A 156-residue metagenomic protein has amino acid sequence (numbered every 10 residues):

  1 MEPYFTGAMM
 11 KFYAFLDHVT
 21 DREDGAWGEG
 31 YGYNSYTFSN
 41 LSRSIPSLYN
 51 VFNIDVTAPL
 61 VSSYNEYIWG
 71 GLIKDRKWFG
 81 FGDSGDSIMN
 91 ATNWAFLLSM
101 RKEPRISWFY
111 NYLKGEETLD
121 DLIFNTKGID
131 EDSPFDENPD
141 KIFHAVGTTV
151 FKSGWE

Functional and structural regions predicted by a protein language model:
M1-G32, F109, I123-N138: Active-site lining segments of carbohydrate-active enzymes
Y33-E156: Carbohydrate-active enzyme catalytic cores, enriched for enzymes that act on polyanionic acidic polysaccharides
